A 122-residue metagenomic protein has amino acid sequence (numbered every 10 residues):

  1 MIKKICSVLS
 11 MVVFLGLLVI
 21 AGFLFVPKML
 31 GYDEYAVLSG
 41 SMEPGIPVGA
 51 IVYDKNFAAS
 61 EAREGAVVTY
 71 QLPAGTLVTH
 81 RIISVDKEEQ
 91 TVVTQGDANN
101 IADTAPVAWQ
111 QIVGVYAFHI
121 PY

Functional and structural regions predicted by a protein language model:
M1-A50, N56, P121-Y122: Protein maturation boundaries and topogenic segments
L30-Y32, R63-G65, L77, K87-E89 (+1 more regions): Extracytoplasmic
V37, A66-V67, V78-V85: Short beta-strand-centered aromatic/proline hotspots
G49-I51, R63-A66: Structural motif
V67-T69, V93: Residue-level detector of beta-strand face positions
T79, I83-Y122: Extended, hydrophilic extramembrane loops/domains of integral membrane proteins
